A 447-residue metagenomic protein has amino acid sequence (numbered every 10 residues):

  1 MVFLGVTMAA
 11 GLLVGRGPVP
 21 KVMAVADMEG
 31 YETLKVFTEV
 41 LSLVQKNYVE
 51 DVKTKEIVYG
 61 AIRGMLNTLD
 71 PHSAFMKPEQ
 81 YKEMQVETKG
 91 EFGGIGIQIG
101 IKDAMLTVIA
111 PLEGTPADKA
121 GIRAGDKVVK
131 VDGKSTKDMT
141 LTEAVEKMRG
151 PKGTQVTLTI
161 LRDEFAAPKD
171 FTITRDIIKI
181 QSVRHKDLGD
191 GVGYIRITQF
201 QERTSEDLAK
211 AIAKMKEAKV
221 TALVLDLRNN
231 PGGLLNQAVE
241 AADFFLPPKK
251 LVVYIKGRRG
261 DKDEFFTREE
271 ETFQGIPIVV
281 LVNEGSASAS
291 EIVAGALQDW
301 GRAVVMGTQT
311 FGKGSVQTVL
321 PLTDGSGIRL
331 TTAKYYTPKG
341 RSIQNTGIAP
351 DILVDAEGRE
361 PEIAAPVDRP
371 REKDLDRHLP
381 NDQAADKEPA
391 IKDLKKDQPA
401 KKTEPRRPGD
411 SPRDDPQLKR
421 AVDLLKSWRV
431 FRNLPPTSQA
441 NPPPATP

Functional and structural regions predicted by a protein language model:
M1-V14: Hydrophobic membrane-insertion alpha-helices, especially the h-region of bacterial N-terminal signal peptides
P18-T33, F37-T54, Q85, T107-P111 (+2 more regions): Cleft-lining beta-strand/loop regions that shape enzyme active-site pockets
V22-V49, K53, I57, N67-G96 (+3 more regions): Glycine-biased strand-turn-strand hairpin within the trypsin-fold
Y48-I109, G153-T172, I178-H185, K419-L425 (+1 more regions): Extended, small/polar residue-biased N-terminal targeting/export presequences and adjacent propeptide/linker tracts
L322-A333: Short acidic, Pro/Gly- and aromatic-enriched capping/linker segments at domain boundaries
K334, K339-P447: Conserved functional hotspot residues or short segments at active or partner-binding sites across diverse domains
